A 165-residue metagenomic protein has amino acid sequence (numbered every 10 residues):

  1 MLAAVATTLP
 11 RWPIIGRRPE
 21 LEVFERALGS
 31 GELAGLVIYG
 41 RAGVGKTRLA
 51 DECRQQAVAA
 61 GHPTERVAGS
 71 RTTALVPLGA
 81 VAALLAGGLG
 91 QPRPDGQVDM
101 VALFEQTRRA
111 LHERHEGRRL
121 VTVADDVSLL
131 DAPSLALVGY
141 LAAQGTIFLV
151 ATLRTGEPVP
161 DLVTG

Functional and structural regions predicted by a protein language model:
M1-G165: Key residue(s) within conserved catalytic/signature motifs
